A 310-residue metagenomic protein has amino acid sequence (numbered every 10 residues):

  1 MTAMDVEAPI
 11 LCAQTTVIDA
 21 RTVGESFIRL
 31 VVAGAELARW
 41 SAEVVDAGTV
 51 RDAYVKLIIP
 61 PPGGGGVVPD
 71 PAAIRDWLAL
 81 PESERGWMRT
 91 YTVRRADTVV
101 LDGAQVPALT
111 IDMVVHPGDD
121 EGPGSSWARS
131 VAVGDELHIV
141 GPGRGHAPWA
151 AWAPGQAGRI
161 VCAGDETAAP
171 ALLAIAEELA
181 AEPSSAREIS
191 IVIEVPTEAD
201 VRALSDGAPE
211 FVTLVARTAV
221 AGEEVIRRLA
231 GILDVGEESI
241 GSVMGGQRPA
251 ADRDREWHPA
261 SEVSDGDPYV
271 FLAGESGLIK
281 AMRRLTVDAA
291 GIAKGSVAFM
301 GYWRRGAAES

Functional and structural regions predicted by a protein language model:
M1-S310: Extended, composition-driven regions rather than compact fold-specific motifs
